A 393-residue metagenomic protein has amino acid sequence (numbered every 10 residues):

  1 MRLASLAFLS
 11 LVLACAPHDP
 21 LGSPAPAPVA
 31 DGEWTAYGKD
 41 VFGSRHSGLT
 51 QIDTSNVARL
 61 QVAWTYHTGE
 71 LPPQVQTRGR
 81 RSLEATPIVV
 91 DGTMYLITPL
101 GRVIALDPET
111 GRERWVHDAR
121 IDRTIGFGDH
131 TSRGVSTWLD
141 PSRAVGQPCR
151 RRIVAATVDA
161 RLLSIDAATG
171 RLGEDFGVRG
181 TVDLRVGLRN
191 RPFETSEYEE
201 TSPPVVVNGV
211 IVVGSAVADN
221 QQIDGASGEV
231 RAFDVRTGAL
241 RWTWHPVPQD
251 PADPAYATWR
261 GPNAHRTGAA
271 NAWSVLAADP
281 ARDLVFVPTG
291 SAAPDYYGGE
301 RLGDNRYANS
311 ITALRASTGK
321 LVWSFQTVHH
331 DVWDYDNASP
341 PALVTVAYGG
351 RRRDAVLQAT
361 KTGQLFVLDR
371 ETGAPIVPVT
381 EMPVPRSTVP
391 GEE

Functional and structural regions predicted by a protein language model:
M1-L9: Sec-dependent signal peptide recognition, specifically the positively charged N-region followed immediately by
L13-A14: C-terminal motif of bacterial Sec signal peptides marking the signal peptidase cleavage site
D19-T65, P246-D253: Blade/loop signatures of beta-propeller domains
V29-W34, V41-F42, W64, T68-L71 (+6 more regions): Acidic, proline/glycine-rich low-complexity intrinsically disordered segments
W34-G38, G79-L100, F127-R161, S196-Q222 (+5 more regions): Repeat-blade elements of multi-bladed beta-propeller folds
T35, V41-S47, E70-V75, L96 (+2 more regions): Short, solvent-exposed loop/turn elements at domain surfaces
S44-N56, Q74-L83, A257-G261: Short, polar loop/linker segments at the starts of domains and inter-domain junctions
S55-L71, V103-I125, L139-G146, L162-T195 (+4 more regions): Extracytoplasmic/lumenal domain signature
